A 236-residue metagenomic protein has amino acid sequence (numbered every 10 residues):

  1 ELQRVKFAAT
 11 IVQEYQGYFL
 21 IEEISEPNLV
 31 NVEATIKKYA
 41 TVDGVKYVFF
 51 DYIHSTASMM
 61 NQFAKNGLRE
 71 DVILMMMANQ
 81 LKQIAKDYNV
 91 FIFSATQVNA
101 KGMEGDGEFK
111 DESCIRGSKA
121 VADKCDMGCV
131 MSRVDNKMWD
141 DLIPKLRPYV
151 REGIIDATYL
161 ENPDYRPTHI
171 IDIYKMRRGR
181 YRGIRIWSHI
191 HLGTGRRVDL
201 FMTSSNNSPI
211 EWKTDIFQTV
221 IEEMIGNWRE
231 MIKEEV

Functional and structural regions predicted by a protein language model:
E1-Q13: Phosphate-binding loop that captures ATP/GTP phosphates
R4, N66-L74, K110, C114: Residue-level preference for long, well-ordered alpha-helices that form the structural scaffold of enzyme catalytic
T10-Q16, L20, L29-V45, K86-Y88 (+1 more regions): C-terminal regions of RecA-like/P-loop NTPase motor modules
L20-K86: Phosphate-binding/switch loop-helix module in NTP-utilizing enzymes
F49-F50, V90-Q97: Structural recognition of the conserved hydrophobic beta-strand(s) that form the central parallel beta-sheet of P-loop
S55, Q97-A100: Signature of the SF2 helicase/ATPase Hel1-core->accessory helical subdomain module
